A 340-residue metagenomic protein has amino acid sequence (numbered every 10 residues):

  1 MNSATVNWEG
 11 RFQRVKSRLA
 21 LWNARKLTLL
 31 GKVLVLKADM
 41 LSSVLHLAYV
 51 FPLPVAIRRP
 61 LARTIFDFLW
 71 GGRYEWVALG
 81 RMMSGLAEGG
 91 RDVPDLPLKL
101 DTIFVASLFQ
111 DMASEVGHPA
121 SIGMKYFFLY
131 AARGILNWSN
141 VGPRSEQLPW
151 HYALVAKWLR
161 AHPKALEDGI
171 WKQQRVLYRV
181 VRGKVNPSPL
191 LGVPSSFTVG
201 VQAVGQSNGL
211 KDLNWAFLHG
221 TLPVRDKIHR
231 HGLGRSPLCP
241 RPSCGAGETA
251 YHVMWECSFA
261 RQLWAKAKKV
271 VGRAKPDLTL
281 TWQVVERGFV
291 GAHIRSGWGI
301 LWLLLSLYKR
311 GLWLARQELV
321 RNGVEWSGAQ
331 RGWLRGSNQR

Functional and structural regions predicted by a protein language model:
M1-L53, G72, A106-Q110, P276-T281: Basic, alpha-helical interaction scaffolds
M1-S3, V35, D39-P52, E88-L98 (+4 more regions): Short, conserved catalytic/metal-binding micro-motifs enriched in Asp/Glu and His
N2-R14, F66, V176-V185, A267-W282: An acidic intrinsically disordered interaction segment
S17, A38, S42, R63 (+6 more regions): Ordered, helix-dominated protein-protein interaction surfaces in large eukaryotic regulatory proteins
K26, G72-M83, R235-S243: Short, hydrophobic/aliphatic alpha-helical segments
P52-L69: Hydrophobic, mid-to-C-terminal alpha-helical segments
I57, L61, R73-I228, V285-E286 (+1 more regions): Extended C-terminal regions of large enzymes
V185-R340: Family-specific functional microsites
